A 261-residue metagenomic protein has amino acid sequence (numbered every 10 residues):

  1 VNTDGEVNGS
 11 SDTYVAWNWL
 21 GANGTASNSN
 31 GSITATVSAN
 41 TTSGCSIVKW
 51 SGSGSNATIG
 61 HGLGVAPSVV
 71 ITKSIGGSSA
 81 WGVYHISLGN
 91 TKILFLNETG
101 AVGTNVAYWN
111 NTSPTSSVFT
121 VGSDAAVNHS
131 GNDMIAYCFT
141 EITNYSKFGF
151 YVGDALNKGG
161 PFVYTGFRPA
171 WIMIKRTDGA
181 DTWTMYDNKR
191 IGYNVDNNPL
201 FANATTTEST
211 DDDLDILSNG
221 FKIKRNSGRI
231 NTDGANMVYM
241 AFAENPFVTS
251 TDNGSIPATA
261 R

Functional and structural regions predicted by a protein language model:
V1-R261: Surface-exposed molecular-recognition determinants
